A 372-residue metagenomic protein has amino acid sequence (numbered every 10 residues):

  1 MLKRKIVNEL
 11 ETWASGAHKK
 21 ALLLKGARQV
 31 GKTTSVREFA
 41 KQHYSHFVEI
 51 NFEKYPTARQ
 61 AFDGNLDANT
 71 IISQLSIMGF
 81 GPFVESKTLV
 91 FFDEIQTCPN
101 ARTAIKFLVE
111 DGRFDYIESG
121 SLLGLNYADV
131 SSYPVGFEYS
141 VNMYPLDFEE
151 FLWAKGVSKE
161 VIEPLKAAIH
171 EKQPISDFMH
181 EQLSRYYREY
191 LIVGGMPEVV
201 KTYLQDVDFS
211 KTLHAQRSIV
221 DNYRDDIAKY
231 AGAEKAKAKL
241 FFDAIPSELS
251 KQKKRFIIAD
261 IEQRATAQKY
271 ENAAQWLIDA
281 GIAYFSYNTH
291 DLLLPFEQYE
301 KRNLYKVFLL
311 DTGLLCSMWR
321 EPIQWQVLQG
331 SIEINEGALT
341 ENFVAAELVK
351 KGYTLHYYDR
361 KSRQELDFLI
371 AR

Functional and structural regions predicted by a protein language model:
L2-A17: Pre-Walker A adenine-sensing motif
L24: Hydrophobic anchor at the beta1->P-loop junction of P-loop NTPases
K32: Conserved lysine of the Walker
S35, F39: Hydrophobic positions on the alpha1 helix immediately C-terminal to the Walker A/P-loop
K54-S86: Short glycine-rich substrate-engagement loop in P-loop NTPases that contacts/grips substrate
D115-S121, N142: Structural recognition of the conserved hydrophobic beta-strand(s) that form the central parallel beta-sheet of P-loop
Y127-S250: Interdomain motor-coupling "hinge/lid" segment immediately C-terminal to the ATP-binding subdomain of NTP-driven enzymes
K201-R372: Accessory nucleic acid-recognition modules appended to NTPase machines
